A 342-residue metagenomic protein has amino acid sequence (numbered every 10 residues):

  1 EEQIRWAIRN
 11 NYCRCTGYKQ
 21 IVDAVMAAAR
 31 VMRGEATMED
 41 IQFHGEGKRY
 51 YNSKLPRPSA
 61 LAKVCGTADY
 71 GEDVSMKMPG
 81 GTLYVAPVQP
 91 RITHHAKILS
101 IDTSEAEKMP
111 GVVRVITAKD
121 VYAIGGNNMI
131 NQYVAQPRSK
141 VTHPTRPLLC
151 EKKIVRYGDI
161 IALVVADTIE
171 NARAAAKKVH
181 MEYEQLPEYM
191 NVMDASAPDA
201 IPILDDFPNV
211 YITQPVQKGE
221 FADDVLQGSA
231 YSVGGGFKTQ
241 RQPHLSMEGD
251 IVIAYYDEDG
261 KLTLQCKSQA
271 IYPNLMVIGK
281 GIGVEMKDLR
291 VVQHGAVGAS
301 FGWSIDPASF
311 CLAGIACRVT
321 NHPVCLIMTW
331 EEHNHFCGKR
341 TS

Functional and structural regions predicted by a protein language model:
E1, V155, N171-A195, Q214-P215 (+4 more regions): Gly/Pro-rich active-site capping loops and adjacent beta-alpha segments that organize cofactor/substrate pockets
E1-F43: Ferredoxin-type iron-sulfur electron-transfer modules in oxidoreductases and energy-metabolism complexes
E2-R9, I41, A118, K287-G295 (+1 more regions): Beta-strand segments within the central parallel beta-sheet cores of soluble alpha/beta enzyme folds
Y12, S104, E151-I154, F221-D223 (+4 more regions): A generic local secondary-structure boundary/capping motif
V22-A29, Q136-N171, S300-S342: Glycine-rich and small/hydrophobic secondary-structure elements
R30-F207: Flexible, low-hydrophobicity surface segments
A68, E220-I282, N334-H335: Conserved beta-alpha junction segments in alpha/beta enzyme cores
A86-A123, A162-Y183, V252-T320: Alpha-helical support elements that line or immediately flank enzyme active sites and cofactor-binding pockets
